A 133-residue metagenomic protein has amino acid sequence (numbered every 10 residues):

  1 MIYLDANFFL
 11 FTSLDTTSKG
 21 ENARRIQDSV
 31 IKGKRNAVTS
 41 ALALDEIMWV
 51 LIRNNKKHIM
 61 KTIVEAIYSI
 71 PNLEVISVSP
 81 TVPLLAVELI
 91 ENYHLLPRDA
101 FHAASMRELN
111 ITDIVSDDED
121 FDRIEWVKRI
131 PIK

Functional and structural regions predicted by a protein language model:
M1, A103, E108-K133: Acidic, PIN/NYN-like endoribonuclease modules and their adjacent C-terminal/linker elements
M1-T39, I52-T62, K133: Short, well-structured N-terminal submotif of metal-dependent ribonuclease cores
D5-N7, D99, D118: Acidic active-site catalytic centers that drive phospho-/nucleotidyl reactions and related ester hydrolyses
G20-A23, L44, M60, V64 (+2 more regions): A general structural signal for well-ordered alpha-helical segments in protein cores
K32-K34, I70, I124: Structured helix-beta-strand junction loops
L73-V115: Active-site neighborhoods of divalent-metal-dependent phosphate/nucleic-acid chemistry enzymes
